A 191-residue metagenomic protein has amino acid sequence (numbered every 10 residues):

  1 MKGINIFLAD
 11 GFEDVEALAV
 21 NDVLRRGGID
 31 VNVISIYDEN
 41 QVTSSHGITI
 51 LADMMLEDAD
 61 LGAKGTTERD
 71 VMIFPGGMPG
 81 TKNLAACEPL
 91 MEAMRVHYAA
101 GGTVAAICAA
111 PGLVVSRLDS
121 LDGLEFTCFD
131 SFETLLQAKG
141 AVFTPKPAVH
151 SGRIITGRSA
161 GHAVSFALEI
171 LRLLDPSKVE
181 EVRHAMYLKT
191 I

Functional and structural regions predicted by a protein language model:
K2-L8, F12, R26-S35, M54 (+1 more regions): Active-site-adjacent pocket-lining segments in enzyme domains
A19-V20, A93: Hydrophobic residues within alpha-helices that form the first helical element adjacent to the glycine-rich loop
I34-M55: N-terminal beta-loop-helix "entrance" segment that forms/cooperates in small-molecule cofactor or anionic ligand
